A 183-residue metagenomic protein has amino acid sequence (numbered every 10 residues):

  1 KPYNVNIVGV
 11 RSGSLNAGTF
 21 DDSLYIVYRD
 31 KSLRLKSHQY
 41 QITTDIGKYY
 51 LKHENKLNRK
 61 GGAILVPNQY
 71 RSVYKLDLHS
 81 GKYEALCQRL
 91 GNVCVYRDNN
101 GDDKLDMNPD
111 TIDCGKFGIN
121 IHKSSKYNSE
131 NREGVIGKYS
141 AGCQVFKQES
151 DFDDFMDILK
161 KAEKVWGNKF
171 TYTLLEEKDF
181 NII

Functional and structural regions predicted by a protein language model:
K1-G137, D151-K160, W166-F170, E177-D179 (+1 more regions): Cell wall/extracellular polymer interaction/catalysis modules
Q148: Cell-envelope and extracellular/periplasmic
